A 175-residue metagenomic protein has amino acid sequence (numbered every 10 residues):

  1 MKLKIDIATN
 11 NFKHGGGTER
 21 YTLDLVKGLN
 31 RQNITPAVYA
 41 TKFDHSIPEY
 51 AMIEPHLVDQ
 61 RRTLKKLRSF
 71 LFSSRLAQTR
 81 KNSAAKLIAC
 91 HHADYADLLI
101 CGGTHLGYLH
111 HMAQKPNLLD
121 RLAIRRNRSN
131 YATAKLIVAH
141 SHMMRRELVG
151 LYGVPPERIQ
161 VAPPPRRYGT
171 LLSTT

Functional and structural regions predicted by a protein language model:
M1-D6: Extreme N-terminal starter segment of soluble prokaryotic enzymes
T9-G15, G28-L64: N-terminal strand-loop element at the rim of the active site of nucleotide-sugar-dependent glycosyltransferases
T18-Y21, Y39-T41, I88-H91, A139-S141 (+1 more regions): Replace "coordinates the UDP/GDP/TDP-sugar" with "coordinates nucleotide-activated sugar donors
N33, S83-A85, A96, A134-K135: Short, well-ordered alpha-helix to beta-strand connector turns
R61-L87, D120-S129: An amphipathic, basic-hydrophobic alpha-helix
Q78-R80, Y108-N117, R128-K135: A conserved, positively charged/aromatic
I88-A123, V138, Q160-V161: Active-site proximal beta-strand in glycosyltransferases
D120, I124, R128, A132-T175: Donor nucleotide-sugar binding/catalytic pocket of nucleotide-sugar-dependent glycosyltransferases
